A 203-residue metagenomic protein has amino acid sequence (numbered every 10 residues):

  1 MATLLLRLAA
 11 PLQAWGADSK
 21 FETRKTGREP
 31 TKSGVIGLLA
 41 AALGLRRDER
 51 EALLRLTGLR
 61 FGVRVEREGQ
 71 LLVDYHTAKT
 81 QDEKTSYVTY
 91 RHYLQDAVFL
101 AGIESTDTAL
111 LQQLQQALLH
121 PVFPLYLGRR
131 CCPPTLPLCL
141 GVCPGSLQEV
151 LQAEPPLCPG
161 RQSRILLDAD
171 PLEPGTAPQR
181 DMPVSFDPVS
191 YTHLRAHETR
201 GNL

Functional and structural regions predicted by a protein language model:
A2-D48: N-terminal ordered "arm"
E29-G34, A42-L110: Extended, compositionally biased
L111-A117, R130: A short secondary-structure junction signal
L118-L127: A common structural junction motif
R130-P144: Short proline/glycine- and acidic-rich turn/helix-capping motifs at secondary-structure junctions
G145-P171: Long, compositionally biased charged/polar accessory segments in the mid-to-C-terminal portions of proteins
A177-Y191: A conserved acidic, glycine/proline-rich C-terminal tail/linker
T192-T199: Conserved small/polar residues in nucleotide/adenosyl-binding loops
